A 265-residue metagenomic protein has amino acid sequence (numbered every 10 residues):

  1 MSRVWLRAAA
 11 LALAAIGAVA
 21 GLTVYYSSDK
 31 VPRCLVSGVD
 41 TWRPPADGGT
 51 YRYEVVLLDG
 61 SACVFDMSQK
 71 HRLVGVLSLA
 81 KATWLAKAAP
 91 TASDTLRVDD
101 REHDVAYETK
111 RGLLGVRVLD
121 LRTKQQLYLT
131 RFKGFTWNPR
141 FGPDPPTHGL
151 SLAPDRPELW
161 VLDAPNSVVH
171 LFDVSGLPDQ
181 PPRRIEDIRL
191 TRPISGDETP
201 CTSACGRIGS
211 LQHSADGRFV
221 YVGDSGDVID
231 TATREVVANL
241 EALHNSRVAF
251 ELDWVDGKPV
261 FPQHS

Functional and structural regions predicted by a protein language model:
M1-A14: N-terminal Sec-pathway targeting helices
I16-S265: Predominantly soluble domains enriched in secretory-pathway, periplasmic, or organellar proteins
